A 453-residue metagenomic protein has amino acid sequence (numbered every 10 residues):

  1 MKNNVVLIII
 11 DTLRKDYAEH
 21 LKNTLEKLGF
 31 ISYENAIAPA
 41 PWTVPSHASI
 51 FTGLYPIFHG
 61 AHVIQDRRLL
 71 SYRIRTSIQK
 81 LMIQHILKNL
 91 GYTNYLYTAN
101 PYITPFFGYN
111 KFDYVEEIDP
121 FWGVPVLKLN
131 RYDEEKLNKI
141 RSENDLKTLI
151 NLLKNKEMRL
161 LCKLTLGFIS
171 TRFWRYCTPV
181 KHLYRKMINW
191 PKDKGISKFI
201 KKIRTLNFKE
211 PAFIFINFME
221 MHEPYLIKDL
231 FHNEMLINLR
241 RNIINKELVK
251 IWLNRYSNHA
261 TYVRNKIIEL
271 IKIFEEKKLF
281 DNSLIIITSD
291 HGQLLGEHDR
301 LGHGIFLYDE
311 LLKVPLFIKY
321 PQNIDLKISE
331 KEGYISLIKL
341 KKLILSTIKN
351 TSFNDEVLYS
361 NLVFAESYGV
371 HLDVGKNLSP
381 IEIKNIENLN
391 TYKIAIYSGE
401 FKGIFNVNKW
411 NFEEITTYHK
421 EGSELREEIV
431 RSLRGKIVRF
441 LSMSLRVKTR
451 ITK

Functional and structural regions predicted by a protein language model:
M1-K453: Catalytic domains that recognize anionic headgroups
